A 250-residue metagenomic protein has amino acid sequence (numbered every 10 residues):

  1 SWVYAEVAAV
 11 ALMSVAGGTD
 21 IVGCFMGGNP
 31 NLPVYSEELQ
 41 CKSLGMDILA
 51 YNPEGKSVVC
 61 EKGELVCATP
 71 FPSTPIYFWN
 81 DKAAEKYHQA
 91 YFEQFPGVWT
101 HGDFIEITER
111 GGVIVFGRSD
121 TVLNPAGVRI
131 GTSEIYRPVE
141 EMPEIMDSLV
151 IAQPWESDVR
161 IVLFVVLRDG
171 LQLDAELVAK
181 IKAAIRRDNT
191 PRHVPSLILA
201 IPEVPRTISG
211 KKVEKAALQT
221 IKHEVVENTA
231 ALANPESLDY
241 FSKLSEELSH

Functional and structural regions predicted by a protein language model:
S1-V113, S119-V122, I135: Conserved AMP-binding/adenylate-forming
M13, I198-I201: General small-molecule cofactor/ligand-binding pocket signal
A16, N52, P154, P202 (+1 more regions): Residues at the C-termini of beta-strands that transition into short coil/loop
S43-M46, I145, P195: Core-facing hydrophobic residues within beta-strands of well-ordered domains
F71, E85, Q89, G97 (+5 more regions): AMP-binding/adenylate-forming catalytic core of the ANL superfamily
Q219-V225: Short arginine-rich
